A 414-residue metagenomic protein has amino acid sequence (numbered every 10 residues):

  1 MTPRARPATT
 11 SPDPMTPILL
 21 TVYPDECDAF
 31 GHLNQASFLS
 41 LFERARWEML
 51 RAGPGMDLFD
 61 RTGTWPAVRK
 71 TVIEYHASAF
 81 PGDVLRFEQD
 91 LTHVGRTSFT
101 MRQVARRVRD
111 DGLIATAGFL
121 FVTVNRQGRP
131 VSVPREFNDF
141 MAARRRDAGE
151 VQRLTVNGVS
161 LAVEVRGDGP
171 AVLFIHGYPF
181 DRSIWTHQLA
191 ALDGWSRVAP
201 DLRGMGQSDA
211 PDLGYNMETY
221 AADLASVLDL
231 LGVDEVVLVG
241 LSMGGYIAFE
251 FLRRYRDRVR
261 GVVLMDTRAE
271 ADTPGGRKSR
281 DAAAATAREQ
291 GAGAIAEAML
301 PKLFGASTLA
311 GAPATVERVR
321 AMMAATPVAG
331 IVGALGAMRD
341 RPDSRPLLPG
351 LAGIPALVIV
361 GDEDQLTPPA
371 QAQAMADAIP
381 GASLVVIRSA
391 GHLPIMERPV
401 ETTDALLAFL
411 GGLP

Functional and structural regions predicted by a protein language model:
T2-K70, N125-A148: Hot-dog-fold acyl-thioester-processing enzymes
P3-P7, P12-I18, Y75-V84, L91-G149: HotDog/MaoC-like acyl-thioester-processing domains
A148-V172, D193-S196, V233-D234, D404-P414: Alpha/beta-hydrolase fold catalytic core
V159, T186-A190, S196-V239, G245 (+2 more regions): Active-site loop/oxyanion-hole signature of alpha/beta-hydrolase fold enzymes
F249-R254, R258-E297: Flexible "cap/lid" loop of the alpha/beta hydrolase fold
D272-K278, Q290-G350: Conserved alpha/beta-hydrolase catalytic His-Asp/Glu region
L351, V358-V360, D364: Short beta-strand/loop motif that positions the catalytic acidic residue of the alpha/beta-hydrolase fold
A382-P414: Catalytic active-site module of serine/aspartate enzymes centered on a nucleophile-bearing elbow/loop
